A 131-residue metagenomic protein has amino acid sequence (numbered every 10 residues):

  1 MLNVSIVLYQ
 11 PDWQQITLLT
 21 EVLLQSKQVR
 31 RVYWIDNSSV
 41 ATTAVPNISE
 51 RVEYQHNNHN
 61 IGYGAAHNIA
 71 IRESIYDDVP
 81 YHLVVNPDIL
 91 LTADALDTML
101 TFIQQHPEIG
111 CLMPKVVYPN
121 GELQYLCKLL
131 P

Functional and structural regions predicted by a protein language model:
M1-I6, V22-L23, R31-I35: Hydrophobic targeting segments
P11-Q25: Short, well-formed alpha-helical segments that are part of the catalytic scaffolds of diverse glycosyltransferases
V29, V79, H106-I109: Short, high-confidence coil segments that cap the C-terminus of an alpha-helix and link into the following beta-strand
W34-A44, H59: A conserved acidic beta->alpha catalytic loop
N57-D77: Glycine-rich, basic loop-to-helix element that forms the pyrophosphate-binding segment of sugar-nucleotide handling
H82: Short aromatic/hydrophobic "clamp" motif used to bind/position activated sugar donors
N86-L90: The conserved acidic donor/metal-binding loop of glycosyltransferases
T92-L126: Conserved donor NDP-sugar-binding/catalytic core segment of glycosyltransferases
